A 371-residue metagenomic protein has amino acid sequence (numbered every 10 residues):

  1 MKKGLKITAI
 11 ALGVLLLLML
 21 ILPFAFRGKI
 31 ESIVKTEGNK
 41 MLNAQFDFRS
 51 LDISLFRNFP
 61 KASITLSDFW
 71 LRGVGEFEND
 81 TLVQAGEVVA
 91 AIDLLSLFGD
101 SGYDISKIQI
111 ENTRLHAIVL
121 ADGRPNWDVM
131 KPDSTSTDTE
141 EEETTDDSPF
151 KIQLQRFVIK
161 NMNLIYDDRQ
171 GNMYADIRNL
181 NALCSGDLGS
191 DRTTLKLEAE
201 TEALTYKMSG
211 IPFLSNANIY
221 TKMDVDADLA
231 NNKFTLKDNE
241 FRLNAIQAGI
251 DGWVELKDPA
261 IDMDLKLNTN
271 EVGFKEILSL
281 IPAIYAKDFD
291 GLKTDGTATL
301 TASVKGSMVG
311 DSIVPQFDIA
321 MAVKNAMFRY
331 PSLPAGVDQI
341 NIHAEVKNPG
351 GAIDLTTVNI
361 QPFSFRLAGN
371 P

Functional and structural regions predicted by a protein language model:
M1-Q45: N-terminal type II signal-anchor transmembrane helix that functions as the membrane-insertion/stop-transfer segment
M41-R49, E76-I92, I105, Q170-L183 (+5 more regions): Amphipathic hydrophobic-ligand
D52-R124, E143-D167, S185-E200, I261-K266 (+1 more regions): Flexible beta-edge/linker motif
D68, K160-N163, E202-L204, L229-K233 (+3 more regions): Flexible, solvent-exposed coil segments and beta strand-coil junctions, predominantly the extracellular/periplasmic
Q109, H116, D262-S279, D295 (+1 more regions): Outer-membrane beta-barrel translocator/pore domains, especially the C-terminal barrels of Gram-negative outer-membrane
T113, D133-K233: Elongated, acidic membrane-bridging lipid-handling scaffolds and related periplasm/extracellular "bridge/tunnel" systems
L164, N232-E240, T357-F363: Transmembrane beta-strand segments that form the barrel wall of outer-membrane beta-barrel proteins
